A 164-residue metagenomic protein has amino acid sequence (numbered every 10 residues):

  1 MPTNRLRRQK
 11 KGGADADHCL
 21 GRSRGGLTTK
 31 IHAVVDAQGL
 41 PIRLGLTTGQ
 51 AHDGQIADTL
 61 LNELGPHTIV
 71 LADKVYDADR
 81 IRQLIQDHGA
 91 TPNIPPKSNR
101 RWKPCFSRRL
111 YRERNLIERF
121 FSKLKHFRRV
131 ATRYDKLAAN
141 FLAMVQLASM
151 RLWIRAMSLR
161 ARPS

Functional and structural regions predicted by a protein language model:
M1-S98, A148, P163-S164: Polybasic low-complexity intrinsically disordered regions
R82-A90, R108-S164: Basic, amphipathic alpha-helical segments enriched in Lys/Arg and hydrophobic/aromatic residues
R101-F106: Short, charged, surface-exposed secondary-structure boundary motifs
